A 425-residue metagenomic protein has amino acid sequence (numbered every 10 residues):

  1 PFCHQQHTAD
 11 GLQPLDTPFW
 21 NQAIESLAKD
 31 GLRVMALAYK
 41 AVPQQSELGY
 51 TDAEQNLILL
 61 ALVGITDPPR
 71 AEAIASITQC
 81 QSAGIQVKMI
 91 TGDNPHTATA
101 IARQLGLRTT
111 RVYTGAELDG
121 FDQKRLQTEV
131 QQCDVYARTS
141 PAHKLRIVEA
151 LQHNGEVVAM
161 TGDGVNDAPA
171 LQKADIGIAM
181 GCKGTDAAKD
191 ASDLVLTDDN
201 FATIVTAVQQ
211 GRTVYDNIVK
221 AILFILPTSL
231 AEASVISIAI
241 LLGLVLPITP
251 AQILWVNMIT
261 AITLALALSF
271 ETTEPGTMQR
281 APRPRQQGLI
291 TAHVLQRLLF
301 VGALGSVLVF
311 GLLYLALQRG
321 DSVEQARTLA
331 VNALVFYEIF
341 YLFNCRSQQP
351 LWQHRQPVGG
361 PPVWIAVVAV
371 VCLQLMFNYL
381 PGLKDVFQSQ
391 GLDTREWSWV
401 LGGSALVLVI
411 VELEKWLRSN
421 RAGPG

Functional and structural regions predicted by a protein language model:
P1-N166, Q172-I176, I218, I240 (+2 more regions): Cytosolic catalytic headpiece
T109-M160, A174, A179-Q349: Membrane-embedded transport module
E274-A281, W352-H354, L417-G425: Short, Lys/Arg-enriched, Gly/Pro-containing loop segments at transmembrane-helix junctions of multi-pass membrane
L308-L312, A369-D385: Hydrophobic alpha-helical transmembrane segments in multi-pass integral membrane proteins
F336, Y341, P362-N378: Hydrophobic alpha-helical membrane segments
H354-V363: Cytoplasmic-side transmembrane-helix entry/capping segments in multi-pass membrane proteins
